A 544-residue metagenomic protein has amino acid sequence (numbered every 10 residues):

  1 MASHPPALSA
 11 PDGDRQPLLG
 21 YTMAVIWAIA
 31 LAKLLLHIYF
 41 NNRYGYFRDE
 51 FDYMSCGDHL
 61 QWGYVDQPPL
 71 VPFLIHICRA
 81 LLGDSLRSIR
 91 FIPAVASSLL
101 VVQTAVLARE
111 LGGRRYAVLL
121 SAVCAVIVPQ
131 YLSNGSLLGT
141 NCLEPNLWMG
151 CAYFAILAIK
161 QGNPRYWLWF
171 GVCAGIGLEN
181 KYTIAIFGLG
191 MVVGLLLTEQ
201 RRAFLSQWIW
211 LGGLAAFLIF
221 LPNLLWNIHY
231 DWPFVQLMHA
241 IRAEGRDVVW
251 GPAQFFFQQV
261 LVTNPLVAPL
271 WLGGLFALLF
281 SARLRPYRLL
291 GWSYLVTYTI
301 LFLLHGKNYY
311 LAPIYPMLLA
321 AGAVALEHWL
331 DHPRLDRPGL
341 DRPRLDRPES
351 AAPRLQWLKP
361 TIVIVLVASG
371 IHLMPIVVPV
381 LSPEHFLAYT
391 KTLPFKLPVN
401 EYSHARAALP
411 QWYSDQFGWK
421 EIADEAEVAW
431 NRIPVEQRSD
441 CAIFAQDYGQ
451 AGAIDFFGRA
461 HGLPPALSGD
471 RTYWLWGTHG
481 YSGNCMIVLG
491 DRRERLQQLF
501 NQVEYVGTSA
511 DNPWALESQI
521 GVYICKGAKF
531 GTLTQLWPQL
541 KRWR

Functional and structural regions predicted by a protein language model:
W27, F91-G112, G150-F154: Transmembrane-helix motifs of polytopic, lipid-linked glycan transferases
I29-A30, V118-V126, A174, L178: Short helix- or helix-capping micro-motifs that position conserved polar/aromatic residues at function-defining sites
D58, L143-Q161, Y166-A174, A321: Specific aromatic-rich, kink-prone transmembrane helix
P69-F73, G83-V102, V118-L119, N134-L138: Loop-to-helix entry region of an early transmembrane alpha helix in multi-pass inner-membrane enzymes
R109-G112, C151-W167, G274-A282, R337 (+1 more regions): Membrane-interface transmembrane helices that cradle and orient dolichyl/undecaprenyl
Q130-E144: Short acidic/glycine- and proline-prone juxtamembrane loop motifs at membrane-interface regions of multi-pass membrane
L157-G175, S206, W210, L214 (+2 more regions): Short hydrophobic alpha-helices at membrane interfaces in multi-pass membrane enzymes
I176, F187-Y287, M374-V380: Transmembrane-lumen/periplasm boundary regions of multi-pass, lipid-linked membrane glycan transferases
